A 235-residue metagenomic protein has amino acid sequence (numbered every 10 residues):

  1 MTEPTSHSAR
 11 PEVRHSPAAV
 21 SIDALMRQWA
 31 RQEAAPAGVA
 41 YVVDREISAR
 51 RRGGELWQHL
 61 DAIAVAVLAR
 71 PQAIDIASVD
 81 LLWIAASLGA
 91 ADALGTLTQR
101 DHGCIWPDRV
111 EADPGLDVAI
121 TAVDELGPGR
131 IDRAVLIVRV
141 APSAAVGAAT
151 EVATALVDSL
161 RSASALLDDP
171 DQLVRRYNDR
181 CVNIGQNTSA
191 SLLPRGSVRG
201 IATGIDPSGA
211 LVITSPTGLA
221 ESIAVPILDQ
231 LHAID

Functional and structural regions predicted by a protein language model:
M1-T96, I184, A233-D235: N-terminal lobe of the biotin/lipoate ligase/transferase fold
E12-V13, A37-Y41, D101-G103, D132-V135 (+1 more regions): Structural motif
A86-R130: Acidic (Asp/Glu) carboxylate-rich active-site/surface patches
D113-G115, L193-R195, P216-G218: Glycine-centered tight beta-turn/hairpin loop motif at sheet-sheet or coil-to-beta transitions
G127-A153: Short, acidic (Asp/Glu-rich) active-site segment that either coordinates a divalent metal cofactor
A148-V198, T203, A233-D235: Conserved, helical-rich catalytic subdomain that frames metal- and/or nucleotide-binding sites in enzyme alpha/beta
L211-S215: SH3/SH3-like beta-barrel fold
G218-D235: Structured surface patches comprising rigid loops and adjacent beta-strands/short helices at the edges of well-ordered
